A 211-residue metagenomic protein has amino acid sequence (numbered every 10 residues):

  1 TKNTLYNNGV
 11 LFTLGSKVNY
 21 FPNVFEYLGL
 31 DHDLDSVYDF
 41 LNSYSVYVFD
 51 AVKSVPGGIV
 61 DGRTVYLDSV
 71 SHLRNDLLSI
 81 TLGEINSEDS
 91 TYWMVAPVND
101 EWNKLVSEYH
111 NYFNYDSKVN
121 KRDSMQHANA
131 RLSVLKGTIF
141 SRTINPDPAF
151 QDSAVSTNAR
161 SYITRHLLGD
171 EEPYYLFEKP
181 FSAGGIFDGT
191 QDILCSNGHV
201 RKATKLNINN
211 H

Functional and structural regions predicted by a protein language model:
T1-H211: Mature, structured domains of secreted/extracytosolic soluble proteins
